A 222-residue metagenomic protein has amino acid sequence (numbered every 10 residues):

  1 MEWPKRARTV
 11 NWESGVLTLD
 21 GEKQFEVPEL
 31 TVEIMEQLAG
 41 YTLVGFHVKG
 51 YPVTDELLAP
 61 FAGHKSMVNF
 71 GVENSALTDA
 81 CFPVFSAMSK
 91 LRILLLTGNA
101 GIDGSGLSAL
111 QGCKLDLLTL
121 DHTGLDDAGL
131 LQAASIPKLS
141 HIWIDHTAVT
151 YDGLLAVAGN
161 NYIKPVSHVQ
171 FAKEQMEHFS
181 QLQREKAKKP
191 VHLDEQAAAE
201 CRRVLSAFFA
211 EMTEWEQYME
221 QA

Functional and structural regions predicted by a protein language model:
M1-Q24: N-terminal leader/linker segments that initiate helical-solenoid repeat arrays
L17-I34, T42-V53, L57-P60, S66-L77 (+6 more regions): Concave beta-strand-loop units of leucine-rich repeat
D55-A59, F82-P83, L107-S108, L130-L131: Amphipathic alpha-helical scaffolding segments comprising HEAT/armadillo-like alpha-solenoid repeats
P83, A100, A128-L131, D152-L155: Conserved positions within tandem-repeat grammars
A158, K173-M176, S180-R184, A198 (+2 more regions): Residue-level detector of alpha-helical secondary structure
K188-H192: Charged, low-complexity interaction regions
